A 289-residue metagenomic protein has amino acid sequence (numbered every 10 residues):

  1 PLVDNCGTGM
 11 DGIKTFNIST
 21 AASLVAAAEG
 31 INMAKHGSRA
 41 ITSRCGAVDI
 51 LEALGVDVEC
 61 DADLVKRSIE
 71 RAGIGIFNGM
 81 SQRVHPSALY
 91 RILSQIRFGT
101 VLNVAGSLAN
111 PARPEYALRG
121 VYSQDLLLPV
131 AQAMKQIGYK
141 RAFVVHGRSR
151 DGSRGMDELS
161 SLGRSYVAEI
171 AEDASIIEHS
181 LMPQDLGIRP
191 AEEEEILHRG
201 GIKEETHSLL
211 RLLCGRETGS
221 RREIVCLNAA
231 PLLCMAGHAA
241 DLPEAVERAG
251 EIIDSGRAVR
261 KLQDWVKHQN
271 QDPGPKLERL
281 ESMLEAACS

Functional and structural regions predicted by a protein language model:
P1-G37, I41: Active-site cofactor/substrate anionic-group-binding motifs, chiefly glycine- and Lys/Arg-rich phosphate-binding loops
C6-G9, G46, G106: Glycine-centered small-residue hotspots that permit tight backbone geometry or close packing
T15, E52-E59, E70-S289: Glycine-rich anion-binding loops and their surrounding alpha/beta cores
R39-V56: Active-site-proximal loop->helix
D63-I69: Short linear loop/turn motifs
